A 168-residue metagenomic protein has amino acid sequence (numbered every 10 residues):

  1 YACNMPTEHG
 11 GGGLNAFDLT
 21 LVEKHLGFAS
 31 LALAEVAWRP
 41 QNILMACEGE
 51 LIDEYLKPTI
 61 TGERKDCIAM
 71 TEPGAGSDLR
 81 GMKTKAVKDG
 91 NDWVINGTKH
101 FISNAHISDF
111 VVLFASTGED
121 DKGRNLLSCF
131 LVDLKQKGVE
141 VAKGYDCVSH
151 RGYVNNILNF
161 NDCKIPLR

Functional and structural regions predicted by a protein language model:
Y1-E63, S103-F110: Internal helix-loop-helix
G13-H25, D78-M82, N159, I165: Structural signature of FAD isoalloxazine-binding scaffolds in flavoprotein oxidoreductases
V22-L26, A115, V132-K137, N161-I165: Short Ser/Thr-interspersed hydrophobic loop/turn segments at strand-loop and sheet-helix junctions that line or gate
T59, G74-S77, F101-N104, D120-D121 (+1 more regions): Short Gly/Pro-enriched turn/cap motifs at secondary-structure boundaries
G62-M70, F114: A short, Trp-centered hydrophobic/proline-enriched beta-strand micro-motif
A75-D78, K88, W93: Hydrophobic, small-residue-rich alpha-helical packing segments that form membrane-like cores
G81-K83, K135-L167: Flexible, small-/acidic-enriched active-site or ligand-binding loops
N96-V141: A short core secondary-structure module
